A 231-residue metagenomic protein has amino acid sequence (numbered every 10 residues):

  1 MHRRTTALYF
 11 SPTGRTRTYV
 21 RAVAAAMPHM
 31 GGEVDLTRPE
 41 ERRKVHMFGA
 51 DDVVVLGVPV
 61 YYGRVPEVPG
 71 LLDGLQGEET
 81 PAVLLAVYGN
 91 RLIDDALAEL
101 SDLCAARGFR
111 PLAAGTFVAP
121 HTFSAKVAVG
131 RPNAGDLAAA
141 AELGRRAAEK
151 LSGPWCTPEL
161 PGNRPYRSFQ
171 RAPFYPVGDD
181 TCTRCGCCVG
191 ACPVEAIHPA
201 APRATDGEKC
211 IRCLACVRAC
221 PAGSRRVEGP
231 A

Functional and structural regions predicted by a protein language model:
H2-A7, S11-Y19, V23-R38, K44-R171 (+1 more regions): FMN-binding flavodoxin-like domain, especially the glycine-rich phosphate-binding loop
G178, T183-I211, A215-A231: Iron-sulfur cluster-binding cysteine motifs and their immediate structural context in ferredoxin-like electron-transfer
